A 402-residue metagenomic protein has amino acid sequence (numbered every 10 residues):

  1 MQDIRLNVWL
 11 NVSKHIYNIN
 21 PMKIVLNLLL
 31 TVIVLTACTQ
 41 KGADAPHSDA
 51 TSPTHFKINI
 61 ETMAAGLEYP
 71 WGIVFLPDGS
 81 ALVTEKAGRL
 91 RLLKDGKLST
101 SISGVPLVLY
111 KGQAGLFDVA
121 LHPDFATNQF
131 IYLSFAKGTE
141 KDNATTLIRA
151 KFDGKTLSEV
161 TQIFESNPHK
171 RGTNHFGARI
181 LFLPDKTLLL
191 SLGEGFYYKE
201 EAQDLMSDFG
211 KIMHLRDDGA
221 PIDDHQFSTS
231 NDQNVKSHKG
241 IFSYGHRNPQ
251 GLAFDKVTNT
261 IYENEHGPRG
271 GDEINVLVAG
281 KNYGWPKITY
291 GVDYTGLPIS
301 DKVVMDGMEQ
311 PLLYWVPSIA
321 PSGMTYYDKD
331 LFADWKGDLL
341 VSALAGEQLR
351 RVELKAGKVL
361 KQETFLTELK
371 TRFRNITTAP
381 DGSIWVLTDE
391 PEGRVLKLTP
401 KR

Functional and structural regions predicted by a protein language model:
K23-T31: Sec-dependent signal peptide recognition, specifically the positively charged N-region followed immediately by
T36-A37: C-terminal motif of bacterial Sec signal peptides marking the signal peptidase cleavage site
K41-I58, L157, P221-N234, Y290-M305: Blade/loop signatures of beta-propeller domains
K41-Y198, G251-F254, T260-G267, P317-K355 (+1 more regions): Acidic, Gly/Ser/Thr-rich repeat motifs that build Ca2+-stabilized beta-propeller blades
E61-T62, S99-P106, S158-E165, D223-S228 (+2 more regions): Beta-propeller fold detector
T146-G154, L205-D217, L277: Beta-propeller blade signature
L190-D208, G271-E273, L277: Short, conserved, GDST-rich strand-edge loop motifs in beta-rich repeat architectures
L360-P380: Conserved blade-ending motifs and adjacent loop-strand segments that build the rim/top face of beta-propeller domains
